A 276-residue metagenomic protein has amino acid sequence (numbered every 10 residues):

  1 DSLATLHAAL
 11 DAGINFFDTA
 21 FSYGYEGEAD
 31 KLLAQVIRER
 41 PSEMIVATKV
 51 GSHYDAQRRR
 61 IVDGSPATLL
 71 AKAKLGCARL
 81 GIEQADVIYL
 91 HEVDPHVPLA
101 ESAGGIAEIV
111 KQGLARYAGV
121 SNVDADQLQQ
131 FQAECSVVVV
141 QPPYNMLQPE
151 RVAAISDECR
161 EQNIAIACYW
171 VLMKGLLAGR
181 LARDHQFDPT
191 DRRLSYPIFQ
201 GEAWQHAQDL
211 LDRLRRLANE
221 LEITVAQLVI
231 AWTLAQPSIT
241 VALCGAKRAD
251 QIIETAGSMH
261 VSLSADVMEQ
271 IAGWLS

Functional and structural regions predicted by a protein language model:
D1, E28, L32, R60-A71 (+2 more regions): Alpha-helix N-cap and loop-to-helix initiation/capping positions
D1-A9, S65-L80, D124-Q130: Short, acidic/polar
D1-M44: N-terminal binding-site loop/beta-alpha segment at the start of enzyme catalytic domains that lines or forms
D11, A34-I45, C77-G81, V110 (+1 more regions): Acidic (Asp/Glu)-rich catalytic clusters
F17, A85, A118: Glycine-centered flexible beta-alpha turn that most often forms the glycine-rich phosphate-binding loop
E39-P66: Structural motif corresponding to the early beta-alpha repeats
C77-H96: Active-site groove signature of glycoside hydrolases
V93, V97-S276: Beta/alpha (TIM)-barrel catalytic core signal, keyed to glycine-rich beta->alpha loops juxtaposed to Asp/Glu that bind
